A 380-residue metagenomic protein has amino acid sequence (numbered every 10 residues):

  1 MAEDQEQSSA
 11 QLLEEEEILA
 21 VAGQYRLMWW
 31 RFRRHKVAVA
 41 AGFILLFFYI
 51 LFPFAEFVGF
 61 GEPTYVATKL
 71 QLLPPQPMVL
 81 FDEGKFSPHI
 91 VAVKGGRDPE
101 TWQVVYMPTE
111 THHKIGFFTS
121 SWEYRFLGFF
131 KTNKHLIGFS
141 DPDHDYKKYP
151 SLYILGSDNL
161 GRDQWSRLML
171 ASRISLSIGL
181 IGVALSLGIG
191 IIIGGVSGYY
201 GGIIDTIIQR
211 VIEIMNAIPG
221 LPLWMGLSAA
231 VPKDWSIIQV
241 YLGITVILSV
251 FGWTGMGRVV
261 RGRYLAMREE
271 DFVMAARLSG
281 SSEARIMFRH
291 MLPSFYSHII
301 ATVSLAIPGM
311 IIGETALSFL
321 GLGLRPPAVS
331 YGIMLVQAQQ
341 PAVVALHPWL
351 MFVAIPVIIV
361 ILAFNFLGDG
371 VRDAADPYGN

Functional and structural regions predicted by a protein language model:
M1-L187, I191, G323, P327-A328 (+2 more regions): Gly/Trp-centered helix-boundary motif
S157-N380: Alpha-helical transmembrane segments of integral membrane proteins, especially multi-pass inner/plasma-membrane
